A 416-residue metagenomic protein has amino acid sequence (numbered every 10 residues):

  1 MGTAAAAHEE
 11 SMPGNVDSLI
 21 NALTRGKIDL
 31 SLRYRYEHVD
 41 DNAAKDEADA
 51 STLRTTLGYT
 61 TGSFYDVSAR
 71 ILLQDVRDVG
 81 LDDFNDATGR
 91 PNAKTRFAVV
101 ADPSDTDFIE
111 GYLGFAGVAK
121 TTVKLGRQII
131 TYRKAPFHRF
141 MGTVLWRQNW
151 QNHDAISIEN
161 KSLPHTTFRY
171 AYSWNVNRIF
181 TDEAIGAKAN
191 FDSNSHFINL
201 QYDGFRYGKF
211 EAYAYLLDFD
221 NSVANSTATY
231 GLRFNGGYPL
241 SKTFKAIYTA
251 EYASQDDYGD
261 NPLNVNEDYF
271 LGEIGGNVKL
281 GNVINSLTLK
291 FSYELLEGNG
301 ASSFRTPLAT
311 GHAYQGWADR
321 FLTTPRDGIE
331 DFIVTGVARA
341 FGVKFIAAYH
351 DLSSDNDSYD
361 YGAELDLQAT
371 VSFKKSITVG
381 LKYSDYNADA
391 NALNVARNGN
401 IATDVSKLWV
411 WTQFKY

Functional and structural regions predicted by a protein language model:
G2-I130, I156-S162, T166-F168, N235-D257 (+5 more regions): Beta-barrel outer-membrane channel/assembly domains of diderm bacteria
D83-E110, V118-V223, A228-L232, S302-V334: Surface-exposed coil loops of outer-membrane beta-barrel proteins
F180-T181, D260-P262, A301-F304, D357-S358 (+1 more regions): Short, well-ordered secondary-structure micro-motifs
F205-G300: Long, internal scaffold/assembly segments composed of regular secondary structure
